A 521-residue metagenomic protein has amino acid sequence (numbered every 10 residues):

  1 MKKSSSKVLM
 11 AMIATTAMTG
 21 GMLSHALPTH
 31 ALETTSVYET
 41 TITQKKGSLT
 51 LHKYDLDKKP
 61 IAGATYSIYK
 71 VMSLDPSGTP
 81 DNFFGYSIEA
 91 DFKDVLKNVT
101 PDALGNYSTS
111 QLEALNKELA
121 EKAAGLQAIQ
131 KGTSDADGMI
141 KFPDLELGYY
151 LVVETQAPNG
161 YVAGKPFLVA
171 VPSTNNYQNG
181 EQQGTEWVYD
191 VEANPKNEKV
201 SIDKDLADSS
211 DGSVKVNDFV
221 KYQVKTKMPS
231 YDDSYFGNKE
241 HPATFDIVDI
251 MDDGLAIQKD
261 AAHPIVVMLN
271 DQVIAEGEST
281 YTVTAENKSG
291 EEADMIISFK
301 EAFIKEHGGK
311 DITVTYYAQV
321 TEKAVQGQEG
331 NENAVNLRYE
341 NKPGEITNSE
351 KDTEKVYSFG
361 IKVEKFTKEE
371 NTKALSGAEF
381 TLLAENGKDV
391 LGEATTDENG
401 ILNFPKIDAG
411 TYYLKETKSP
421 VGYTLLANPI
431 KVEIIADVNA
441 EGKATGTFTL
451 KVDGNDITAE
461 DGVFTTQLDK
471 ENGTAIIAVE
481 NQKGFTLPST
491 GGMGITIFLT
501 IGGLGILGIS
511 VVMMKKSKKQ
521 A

Functional and structural regions predicted by a protein language model:
K2-A521: Solvent-exposed loop/turn and edge beta-strand elements of beta-rich ligand-binding domains
